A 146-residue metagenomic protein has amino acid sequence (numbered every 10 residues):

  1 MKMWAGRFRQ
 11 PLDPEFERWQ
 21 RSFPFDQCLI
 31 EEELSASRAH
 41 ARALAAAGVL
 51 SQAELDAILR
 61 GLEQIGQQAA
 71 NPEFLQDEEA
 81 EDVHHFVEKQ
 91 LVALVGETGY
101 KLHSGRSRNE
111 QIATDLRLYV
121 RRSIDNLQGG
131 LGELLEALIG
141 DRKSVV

Functional and structural regions predicted by a protein language model:
M1-S144: A helix-coil-helix interface module used to build multimeric assemblies and to scaffold catalytic/cofactor sites
